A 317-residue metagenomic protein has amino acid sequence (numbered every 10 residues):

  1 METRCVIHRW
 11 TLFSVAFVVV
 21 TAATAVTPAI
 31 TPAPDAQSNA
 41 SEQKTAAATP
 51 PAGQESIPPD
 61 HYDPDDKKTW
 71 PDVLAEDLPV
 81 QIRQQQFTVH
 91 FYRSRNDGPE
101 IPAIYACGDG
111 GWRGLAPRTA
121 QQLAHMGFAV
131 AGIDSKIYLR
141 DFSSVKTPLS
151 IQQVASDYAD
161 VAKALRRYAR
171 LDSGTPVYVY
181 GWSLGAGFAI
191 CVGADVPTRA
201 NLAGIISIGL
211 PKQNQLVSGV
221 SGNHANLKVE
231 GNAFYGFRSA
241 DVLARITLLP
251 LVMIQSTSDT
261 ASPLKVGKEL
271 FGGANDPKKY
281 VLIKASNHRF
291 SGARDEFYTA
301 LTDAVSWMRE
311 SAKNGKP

Functional and structural regions predicted by a protein language model:
P50-G98: N-terminal cap/lid segment of alpha/beta-hydrolase-fold proteins
R95-G127, G132: Short, surface-exposed "cap/lid" segments of acyl-processing enzymes
T119, P263-F271: Short alpha-helix in the alpha/beta-hydrolase fold that links the catalytic acid
I137-Y138, I283-F290: Histidine-bearing beta->alpha loop at or near hydrolase active sites
T147-L171: Alpha/beta-hydrolase active-site loop
A164-V229, F234-Y235: Primarily recognizes the serine-hydrolase "nucleophile elbow" in alpha/beta-hydrolase and SGNH/GDSL folds
I246-T247, V252-Q255: Short beta-strand/loop motif that positions the catalytic acidic residue of the alpha/beta-hydrolase fold
S258-S262: Acidic catalytic loop of the alpha/beta-hydrolase fold
